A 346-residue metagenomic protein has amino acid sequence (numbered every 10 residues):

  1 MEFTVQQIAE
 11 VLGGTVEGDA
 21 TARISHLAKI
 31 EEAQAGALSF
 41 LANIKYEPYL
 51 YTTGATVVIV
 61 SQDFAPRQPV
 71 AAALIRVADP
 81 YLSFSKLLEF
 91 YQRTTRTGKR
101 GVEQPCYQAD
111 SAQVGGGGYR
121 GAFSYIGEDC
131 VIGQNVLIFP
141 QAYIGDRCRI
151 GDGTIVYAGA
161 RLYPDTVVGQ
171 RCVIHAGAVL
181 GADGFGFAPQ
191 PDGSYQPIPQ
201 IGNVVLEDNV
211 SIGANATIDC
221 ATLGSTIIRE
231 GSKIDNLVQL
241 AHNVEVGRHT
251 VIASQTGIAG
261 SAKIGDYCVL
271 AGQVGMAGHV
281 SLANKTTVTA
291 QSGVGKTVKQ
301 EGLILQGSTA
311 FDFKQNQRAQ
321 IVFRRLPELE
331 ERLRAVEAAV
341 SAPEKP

Functional and structural regions predicted by a protein language model:
M1-P105, R171, G177-A178, D183-Q196 (+2 more regions): Terminal amphipathic alpha-helical/low-complexity segments used for targeting or macromolecular assembly
F40, G101-D312: Structural signal for interior beta-strand "rungs" in well-ordered beta-sheet cores of soluble enzyme domains
